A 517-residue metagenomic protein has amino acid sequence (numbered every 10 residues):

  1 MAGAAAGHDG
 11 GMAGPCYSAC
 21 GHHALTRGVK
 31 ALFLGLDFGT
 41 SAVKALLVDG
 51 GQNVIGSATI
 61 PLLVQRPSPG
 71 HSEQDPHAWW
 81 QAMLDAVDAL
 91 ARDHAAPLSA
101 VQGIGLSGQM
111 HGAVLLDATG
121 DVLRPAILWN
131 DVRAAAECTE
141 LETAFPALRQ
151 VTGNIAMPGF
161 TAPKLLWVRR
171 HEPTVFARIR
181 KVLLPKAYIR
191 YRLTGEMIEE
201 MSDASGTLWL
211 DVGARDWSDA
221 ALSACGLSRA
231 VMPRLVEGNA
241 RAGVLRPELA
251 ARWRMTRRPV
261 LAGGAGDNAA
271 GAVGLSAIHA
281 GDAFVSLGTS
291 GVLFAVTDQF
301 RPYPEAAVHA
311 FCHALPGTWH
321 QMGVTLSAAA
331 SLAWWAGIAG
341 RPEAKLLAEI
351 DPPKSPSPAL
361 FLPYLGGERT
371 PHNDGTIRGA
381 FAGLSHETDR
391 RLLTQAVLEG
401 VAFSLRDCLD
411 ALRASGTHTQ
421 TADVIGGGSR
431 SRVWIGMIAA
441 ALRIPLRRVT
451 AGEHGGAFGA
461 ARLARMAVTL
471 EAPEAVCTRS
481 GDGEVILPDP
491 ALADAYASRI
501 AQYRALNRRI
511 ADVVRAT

Functional and structural regions predicted by a protein language model:
A2-M12: Extreme N-terminal basic, low-complexity initiation segments that serve as generic localization/processing leaders
A13-R124, Q150, R178, A250-A251 (+3 more regions): N-terminal glycine/serine-rich phosphate-binding loop of ATP-dependent small-molecule kinases, especially carbohydrate
L34-L36, A135, E140-F160, L166-I198 (+5 more regions): Active-site core segments that coordinate phosphate-bearing ligands/cofactors across diverse enzyme families
G56-I60, P233, E484: Structural signal for short hydrophobic segments within the conserved structured cores of catalytic domains across
I60-P61, W129, A204, L326: A generic structural motif
D75, D131, D267: Short, conserved phosphate/pyrophosphate- and ester-handling motifs at nucleotide-, phospho-/glycolipid
H94-W129, N154-G159, K186, R190-D211 (+2 more regions): Short beta-strand-loop/turn "lid" adjacent to the catalytic site in phosphate-handling enzymes
L222-A240: A conserved helix-loop-beta module that forms one wall/lid of the active-site cleft in ATP-utilizing catalytic domains
